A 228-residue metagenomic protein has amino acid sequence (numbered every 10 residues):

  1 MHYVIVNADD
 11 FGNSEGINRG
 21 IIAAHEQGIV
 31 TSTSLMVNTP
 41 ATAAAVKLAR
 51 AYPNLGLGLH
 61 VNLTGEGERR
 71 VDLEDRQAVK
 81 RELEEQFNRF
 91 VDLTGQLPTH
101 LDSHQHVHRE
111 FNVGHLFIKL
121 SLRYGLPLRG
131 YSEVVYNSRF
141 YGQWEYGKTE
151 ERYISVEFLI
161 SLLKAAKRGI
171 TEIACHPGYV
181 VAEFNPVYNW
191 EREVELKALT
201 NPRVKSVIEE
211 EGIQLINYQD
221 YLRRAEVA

Functional and structural regions predicted by a protein language model:
M1-E15: Boundary/entry segment of secreted carbohydrate-active catalytic domains
Y3-I5, V30-S34, N54-H60, P98-D102 (+3 more regions): Structural preference for beta-strand elements that scaffold enzyme active sites
D9-F11, M36-N38, H60-E66, H104-H106 (+4 more regions): Active-site beta-loop-alpha junctions enriched in small/polar residues
G16-P40: A short alpha/beta connector and helix-capping loop motif
I21-Q27, T42-G58, F90-T94, L163-K167: Acidic (Asp/Glu)-rich catalytic clusters
E66-R89: Glycine/small-residue-rich loop that forms an oxyanion/phosphate-binding "nest" at active or ligand-binding sites
F87-K164: Catalytic domains of cell-wall/extracellular-matrix polysaccharide-remodeling enzymes, centered on de-N-acetylation
P186-A228: C-terminal domain-boundary segment and adjacent tail
